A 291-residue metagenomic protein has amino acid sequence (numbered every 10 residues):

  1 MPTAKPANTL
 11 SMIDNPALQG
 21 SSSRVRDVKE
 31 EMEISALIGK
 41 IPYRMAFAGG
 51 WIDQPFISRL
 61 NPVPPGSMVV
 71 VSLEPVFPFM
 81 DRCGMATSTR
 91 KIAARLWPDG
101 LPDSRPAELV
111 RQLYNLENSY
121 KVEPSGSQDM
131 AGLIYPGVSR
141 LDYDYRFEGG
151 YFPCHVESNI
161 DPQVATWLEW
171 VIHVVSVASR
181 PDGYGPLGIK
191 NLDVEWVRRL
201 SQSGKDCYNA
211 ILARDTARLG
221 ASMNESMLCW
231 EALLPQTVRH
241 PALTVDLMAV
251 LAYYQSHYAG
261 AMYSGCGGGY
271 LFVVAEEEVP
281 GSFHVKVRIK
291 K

Functional and structural regions predicted by a protein language model:
M1-T87, A94-P124, Q128-C266, F272-K291: C-terminal nucleotide
